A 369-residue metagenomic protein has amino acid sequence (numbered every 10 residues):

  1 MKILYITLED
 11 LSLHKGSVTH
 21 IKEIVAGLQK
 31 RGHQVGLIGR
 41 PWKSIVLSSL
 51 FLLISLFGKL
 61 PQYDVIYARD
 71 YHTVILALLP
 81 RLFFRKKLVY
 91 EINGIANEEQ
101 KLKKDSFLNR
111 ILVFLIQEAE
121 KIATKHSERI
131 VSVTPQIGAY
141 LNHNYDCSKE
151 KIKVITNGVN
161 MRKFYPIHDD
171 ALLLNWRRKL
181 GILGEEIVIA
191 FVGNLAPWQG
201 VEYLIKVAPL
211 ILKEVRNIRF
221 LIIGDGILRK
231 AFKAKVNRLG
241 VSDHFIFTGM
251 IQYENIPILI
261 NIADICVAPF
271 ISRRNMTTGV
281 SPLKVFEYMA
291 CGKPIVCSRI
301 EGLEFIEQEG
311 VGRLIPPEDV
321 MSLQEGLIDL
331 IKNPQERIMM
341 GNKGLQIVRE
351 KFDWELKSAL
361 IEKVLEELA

Functional and structural regions predicted by a protein language model:
L4-I6, V131, L183-A208: Conserved donor-binding/catalytic core segment of Leloir-type glycosyltransferases
L50-P61, I75, L79-F83, Y90 (+4 more regions): Membrane-proximal helix-turn-helix segments that form the acceptor-binding/catalytic region of lipid-linked
Q136, G158: Carbohydrate-associated surface elements
Y165-I182: A short helix/loop element that forms part of the nucleotide-sugar donor recognition site in Leloir-type
I223, K230-I258, I262: Nucleotide-activated donor-binding/catalytic signature segment of Leloir-type glycosyltransferases, i.e., the conserved
C266-A268, E287-A290, P294-C297: Short hydrophobic beta-strand element within catalytic cores of glycosyltransferases and related nucleotide-activated
E309, R313-V320, D329-Q335: Conserved acidic donor-binding segment of nucleotide-sugar-dependent glycosyltransferases
S322, D329, E336-K351, L360-K363: A short, well-ordered alpha-helix in the C-terminal region of glycosyltransferases
